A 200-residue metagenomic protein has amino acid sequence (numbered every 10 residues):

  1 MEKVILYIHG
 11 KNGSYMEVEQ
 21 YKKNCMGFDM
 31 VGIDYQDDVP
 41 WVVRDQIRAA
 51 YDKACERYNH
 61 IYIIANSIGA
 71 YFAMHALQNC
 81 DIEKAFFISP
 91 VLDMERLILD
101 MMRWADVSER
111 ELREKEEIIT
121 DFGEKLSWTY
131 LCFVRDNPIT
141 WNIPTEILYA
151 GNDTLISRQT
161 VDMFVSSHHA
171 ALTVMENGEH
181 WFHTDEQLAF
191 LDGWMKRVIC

Functional and structural regions predicted by a protein language model:
M1-D38: Short, surface-exposed "cap/lid" segments of acyl-processing enzymes
E2-K3, Y58-I61, E83, I143-P144: Short coil/turn segments at beta-strand junctions that form active-site/ligand-binding loops
L6-K11, I64, I88, L148: Short hydrophobic segments within beta-strands
E17-Q20, V42-Q46, Q159-T160, D185-E186: Generic recognition of short, well-ordered alpha-helical segments
G32-E56: Catalytic nucleophile-loop/oxyanion-hole region of alpha/beta-hydrolase and closely related hydrolase-like folds
I64-A73: Gly/Ala-rich beta-loop-alpha elbow adjacent to hydrolase catalytic centers
A76-C80: Aromatic pocket-lining residues of Rossmann-like dinucleotide-binding sites
D81-C200: The alpha/beta-hydrolase serine catalytic core
